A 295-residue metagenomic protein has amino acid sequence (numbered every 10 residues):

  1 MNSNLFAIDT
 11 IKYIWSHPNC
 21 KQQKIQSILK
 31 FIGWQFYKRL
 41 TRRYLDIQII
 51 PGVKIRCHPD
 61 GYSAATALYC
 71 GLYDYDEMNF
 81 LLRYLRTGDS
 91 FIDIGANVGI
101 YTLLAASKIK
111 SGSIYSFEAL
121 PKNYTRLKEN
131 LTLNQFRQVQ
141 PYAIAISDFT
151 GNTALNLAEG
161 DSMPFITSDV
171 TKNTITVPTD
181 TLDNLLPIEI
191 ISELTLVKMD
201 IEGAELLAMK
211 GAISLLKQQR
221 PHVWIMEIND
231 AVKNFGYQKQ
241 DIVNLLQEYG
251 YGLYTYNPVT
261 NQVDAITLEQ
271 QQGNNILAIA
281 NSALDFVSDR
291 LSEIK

Functional and structural regions predicted by a protein language model:
M1-K295: Phosphate/nucleotide-binding beta-alpha loop and adjacent structural elements of enzyme active sites
